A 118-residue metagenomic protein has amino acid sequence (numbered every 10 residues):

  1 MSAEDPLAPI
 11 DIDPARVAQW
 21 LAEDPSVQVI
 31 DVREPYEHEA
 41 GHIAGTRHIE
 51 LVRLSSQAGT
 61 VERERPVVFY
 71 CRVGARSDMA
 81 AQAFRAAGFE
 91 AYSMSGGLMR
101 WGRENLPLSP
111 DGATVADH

Functional and structural regions predicted by a protein language model:
M1-Q28, E34-P66, A75-H118: Rhodanese-like catalytic fold shared by cysteine-dependent sulfurtransferases and DSP/PTP-type phosphatases
Y70: Short, surface-exposed ligand- or partner-binding patches at beta-edge/loop junctions that are enriched in aromatics
